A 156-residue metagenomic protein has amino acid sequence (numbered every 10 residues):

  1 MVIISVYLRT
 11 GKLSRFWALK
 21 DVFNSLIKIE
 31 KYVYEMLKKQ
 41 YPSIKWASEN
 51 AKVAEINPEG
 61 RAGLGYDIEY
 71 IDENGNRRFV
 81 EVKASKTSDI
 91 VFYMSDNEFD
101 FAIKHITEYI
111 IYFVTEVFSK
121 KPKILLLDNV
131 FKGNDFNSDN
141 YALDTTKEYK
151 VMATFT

Functional and structural regions predicted by a protein language model:
M1-I27: Interdomain/boundary linker segments immediately adjacent to catalytic/signaling cores
A18-K52: Acidic-basic catalytic patches of nuclease active cores, encompassing PD-(D/E)XK and other metal-cofactor nuclease
V33, L37, I68-Y70, R78-A84: Conserved catalytic cores of phosphodiester-cleaving nucleases, focusing on short active-site segments
K39-I71: A short acidic/basic microdomain associated with nuclease active sites
G63-D67, G75-R77, D89, I106-Y109: Active-site lining segments that contact anionic ligands and/or coordinate catalytic metals
V82-L125, N129: Catalytic cores of nucleic-acid endonucleases
V114-T156: Domain-level recognition of nuclease-like catalytic cores that cleave nucleotide substrates
